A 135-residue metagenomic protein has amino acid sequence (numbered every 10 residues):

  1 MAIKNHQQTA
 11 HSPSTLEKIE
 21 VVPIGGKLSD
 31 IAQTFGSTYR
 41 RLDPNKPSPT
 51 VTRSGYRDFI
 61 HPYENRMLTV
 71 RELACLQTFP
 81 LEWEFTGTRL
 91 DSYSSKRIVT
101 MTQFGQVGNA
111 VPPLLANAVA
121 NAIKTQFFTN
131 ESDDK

Functional and structural regions predicted by a protein language model:
M1-K135: C-terminal target-recognition/interaction regions appended to catalytic cores
